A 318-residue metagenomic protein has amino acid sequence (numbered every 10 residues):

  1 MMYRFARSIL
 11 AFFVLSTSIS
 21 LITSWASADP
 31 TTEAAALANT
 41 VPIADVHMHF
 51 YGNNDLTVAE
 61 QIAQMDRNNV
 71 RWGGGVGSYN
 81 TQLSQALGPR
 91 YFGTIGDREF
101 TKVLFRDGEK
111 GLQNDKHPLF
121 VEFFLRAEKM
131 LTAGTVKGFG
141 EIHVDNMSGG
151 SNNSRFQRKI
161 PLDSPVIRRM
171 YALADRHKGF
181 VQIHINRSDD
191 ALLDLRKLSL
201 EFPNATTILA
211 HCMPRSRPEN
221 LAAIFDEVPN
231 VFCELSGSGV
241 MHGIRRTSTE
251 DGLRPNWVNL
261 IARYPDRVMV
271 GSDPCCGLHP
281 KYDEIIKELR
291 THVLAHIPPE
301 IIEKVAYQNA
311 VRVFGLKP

Functional and structural regions predicted by a protein language model:
M2-F5, W25-A44, H49, L56-Y79 (+2 more regions): Mid-to-C-terminal alpha-helical segments outside catalytic/metal-binding sites
S8-I22: Bacterial N-terminal signal peptides
A34, T81-F180, G239-V240, T247: Active-site gating/metal-coordination segments in enzymes
A34-A38, I62-D66, T81-G93, R126-T135 (+4 more regions): Acidic (Asp/Glu)-rich catalytic clusters
A44-M48, G73-G75, Y91-D97, G138-G140 (+4 more regions): Hydrophobic faces of well-ordered beta-strands that scaffold small-molecule active sites in alpha/beta enzyme cores
Y51-N54, N80-L83, D145-G149, R187-L193 (+3 more regions): Active-site environment of divalent metal-dependent phosphoester hydrolases
E60, E122-R126, R169, D194-K197 (+3 more regions): Extracytoplasmic/secreted proteins, especially bacterial periplasmic and envelope-associated proteins
T101, F156-V270: Catalytic pocket-lining loop regions of alpha/beta-barrel enzymes, especially the amidohydrolase/enolase/GH5 lineages
